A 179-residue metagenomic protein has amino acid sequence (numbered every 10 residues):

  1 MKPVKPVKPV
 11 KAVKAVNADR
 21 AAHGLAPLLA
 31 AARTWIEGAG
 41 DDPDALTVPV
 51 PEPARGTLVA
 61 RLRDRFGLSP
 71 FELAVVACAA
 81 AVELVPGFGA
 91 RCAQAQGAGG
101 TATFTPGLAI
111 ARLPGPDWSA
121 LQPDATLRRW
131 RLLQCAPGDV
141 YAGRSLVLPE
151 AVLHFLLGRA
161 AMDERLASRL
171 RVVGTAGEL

Functional and structural regions predicted by a protein language model:
M1-L179: Intrinsically disordered, low-complexity N-terminal extensions of AAA+/P-loop NTPases that precede the structured
